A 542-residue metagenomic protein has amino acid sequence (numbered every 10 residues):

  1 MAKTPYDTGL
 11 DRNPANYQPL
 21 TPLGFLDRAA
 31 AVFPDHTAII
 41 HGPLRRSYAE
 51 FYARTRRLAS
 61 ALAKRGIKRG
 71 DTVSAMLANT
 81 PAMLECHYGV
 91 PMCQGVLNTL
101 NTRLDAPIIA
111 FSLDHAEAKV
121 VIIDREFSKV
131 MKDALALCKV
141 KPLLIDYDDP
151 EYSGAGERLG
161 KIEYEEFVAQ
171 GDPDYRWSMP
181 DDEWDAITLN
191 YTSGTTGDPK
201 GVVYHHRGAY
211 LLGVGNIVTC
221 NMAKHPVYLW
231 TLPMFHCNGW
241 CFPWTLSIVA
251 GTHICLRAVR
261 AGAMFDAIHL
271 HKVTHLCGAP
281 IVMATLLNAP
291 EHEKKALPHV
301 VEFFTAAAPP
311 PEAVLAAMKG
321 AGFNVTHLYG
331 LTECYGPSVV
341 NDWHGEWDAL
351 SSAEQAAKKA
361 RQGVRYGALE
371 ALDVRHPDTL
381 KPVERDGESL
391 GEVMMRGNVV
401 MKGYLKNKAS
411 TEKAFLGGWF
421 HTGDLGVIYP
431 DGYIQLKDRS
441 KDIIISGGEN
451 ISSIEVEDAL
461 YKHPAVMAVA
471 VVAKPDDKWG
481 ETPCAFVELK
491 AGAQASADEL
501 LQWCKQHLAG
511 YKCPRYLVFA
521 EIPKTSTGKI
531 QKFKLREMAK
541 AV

Functional and structural regions predicted by a protein language model:
Y17, D27, D35-T80, L84-Y88 (+2 more regions): Conserved AMP-binding/adenylate-forming core of the ANL superfamily
F25, K64-R65, M92-A169, A491-A493: Structural core segment of the AMP-binding/adenylate-forming
P34, I145-D146, G160-I162, A169-Y191 (+2 more regions): Conserved pre-ATP/AMP-binding loop-to-beta segment of ANL
S47-E50, I187-L211: Conserved AMP-binding A3 loop
L104, F111, V121-R125, L276 (+6 more regions): AMP-binding/adenylate-forming catalytic core of the ANL superfamily
Y210-V227, F235-H275, A289: Conserved AMP-binding/adenylation subdomain of ANL enzymes
I248, V273-G278, L287-A357, E370-A371 (+1 more regions): Gly/Ser/Thr-rich phosphate-binding loop
R365, A371-M394, P430-D431, A493-A497 (+1 more regions): Conserved beta-loop-beta connector loops within the AMP-binding
